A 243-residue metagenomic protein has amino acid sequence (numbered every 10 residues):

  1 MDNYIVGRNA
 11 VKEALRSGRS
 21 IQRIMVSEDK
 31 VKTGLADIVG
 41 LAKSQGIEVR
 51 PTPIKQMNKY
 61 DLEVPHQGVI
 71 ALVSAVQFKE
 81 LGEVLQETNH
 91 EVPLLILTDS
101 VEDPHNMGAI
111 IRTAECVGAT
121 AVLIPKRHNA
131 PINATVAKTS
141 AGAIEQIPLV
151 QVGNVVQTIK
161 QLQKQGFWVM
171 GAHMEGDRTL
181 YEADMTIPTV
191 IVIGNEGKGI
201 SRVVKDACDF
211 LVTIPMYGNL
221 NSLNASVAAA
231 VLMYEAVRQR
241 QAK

Functional and structural regions predicted by a protein language model:
M1-Q86: N-terminal positively charged helical leader segments and presequences
R8, E28, S100, K126 (+3 more regions): Short secondary-structure boundary segments
K12, S17, C116, K138-A143 (+1 more regions): Structured adenosyl-cofactor binding patch, chiefly the S-adenosyl-L-methionine
E13-R19, T88-R178: RNA substrate-binding interface of SAM-dependent RNA methyltransferases
R50, A121-P125, T213: Short hydrophobic alpha-helical runs that function as membrane-insertion/retention elements
M170-N224: Active-site/ligand-binding-proximal alpha/beta "capping" segment
